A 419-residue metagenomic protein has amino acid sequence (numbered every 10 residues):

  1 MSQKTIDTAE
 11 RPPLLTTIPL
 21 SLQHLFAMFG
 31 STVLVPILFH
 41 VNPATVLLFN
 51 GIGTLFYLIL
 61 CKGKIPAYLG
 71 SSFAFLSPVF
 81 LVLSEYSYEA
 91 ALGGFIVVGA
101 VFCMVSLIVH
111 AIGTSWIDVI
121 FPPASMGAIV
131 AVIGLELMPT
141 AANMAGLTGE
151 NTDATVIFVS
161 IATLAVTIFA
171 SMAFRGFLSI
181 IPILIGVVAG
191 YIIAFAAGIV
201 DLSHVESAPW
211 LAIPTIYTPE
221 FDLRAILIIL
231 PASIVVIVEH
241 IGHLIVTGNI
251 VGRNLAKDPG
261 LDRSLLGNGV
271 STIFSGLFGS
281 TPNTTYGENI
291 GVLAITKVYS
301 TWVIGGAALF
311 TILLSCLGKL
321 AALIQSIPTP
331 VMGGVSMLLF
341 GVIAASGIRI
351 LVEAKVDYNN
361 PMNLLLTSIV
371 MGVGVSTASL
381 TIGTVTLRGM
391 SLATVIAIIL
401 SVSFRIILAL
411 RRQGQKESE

Functional and structural regions predicted by a protein language model:
S2-L15, L38-L58, K64, P231-T301 (+1 more regions): Membrane-embedded helical hairpins/re-entrant loop segments and their flanking transmembrane helices within multi-pass
I18-M28, A154-L164, I181-P182, A197 (+2 more regions): Hydrophobic, membrane-embedded alpha-helices of multi-pass small-molecule transporters
L20-G53, L60, I65-A90: Transmembrane helix-boundary motif of multi-pass solute transporters/channels
P36-V41, A74-Y86, G252, L293-T296 (+3 more regions): Membrane-interfacial helix-loop connectors
V41-L47, G63-F75, I117-M126, S179-L184 (+5 more regions): Short, non-helical or kinked segments that cap or interrupt transmembrane helices
G53-I65, C103-I117, T167-R175, I241-G252 (+2 more regions): C-terminal ends of transmembrane helices
V79-Y86, S171, N289-I304, F310-L314: Interfacial segments of multi-pass membrane proteins
S84-S203, A308-Q415: Membrane-embedded alpha-helical modules
